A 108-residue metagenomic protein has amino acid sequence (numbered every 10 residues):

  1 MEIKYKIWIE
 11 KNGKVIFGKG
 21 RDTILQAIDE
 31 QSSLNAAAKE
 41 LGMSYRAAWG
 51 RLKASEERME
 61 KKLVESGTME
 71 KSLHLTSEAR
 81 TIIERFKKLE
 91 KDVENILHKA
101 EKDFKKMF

Functional and structural regions predicted by a protein language model:
M1-G13: Short, Lys/Arg-enriched N-terminal segment that forms or immediately precedes the first helix of a structured domain
I24-L25: Short alpha-helical "packing" element that flanks the helix-turn-helix/winged-helix DNA-binding module
D29-A38: Short helix-boundary/capping micro-motifs
R46: Key DNA-contact positions within bacterial/archaeal DNA-binding proteins
R51: Residues within the DNA-recognition helix of helix-turn-helix
E57-K62: Residue cluster at the C-terminal edge of the helix-turn-helix DNA-binding motif
S66-L89: Basic, amphipathic "hinge/linker" alpha-helix immediately C-terminal to the N-terminal HTH DNA-binding motif
I82-F104: Alpha-helical linker/hinge and terminal dimerization helices associated with HTH transcriptional regulators
